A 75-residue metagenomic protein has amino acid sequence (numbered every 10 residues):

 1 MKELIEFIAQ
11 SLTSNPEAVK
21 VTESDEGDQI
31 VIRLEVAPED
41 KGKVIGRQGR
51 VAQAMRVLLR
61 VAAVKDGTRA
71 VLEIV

Functional and structural regions predicted by a protein language model:
M1-K43, A52-V75: RNA-contacting regions in translation and RNA-metabolism proteins, encompassing KH/S1 modules where present
